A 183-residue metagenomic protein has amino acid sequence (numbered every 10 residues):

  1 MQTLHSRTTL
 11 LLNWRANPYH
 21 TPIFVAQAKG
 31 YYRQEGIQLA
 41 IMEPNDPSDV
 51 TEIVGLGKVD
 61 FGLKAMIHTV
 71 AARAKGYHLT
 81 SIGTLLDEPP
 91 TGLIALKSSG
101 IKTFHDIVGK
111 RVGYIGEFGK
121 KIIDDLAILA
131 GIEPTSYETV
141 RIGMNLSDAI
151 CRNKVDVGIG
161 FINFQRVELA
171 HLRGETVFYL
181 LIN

Functional and structural regions predicted by a protein language model:
Q2-R152, D156-F161, Y179-L181: Short, glycine-/small- and polar/acidic-enriched structural segments that line small-molecule recognition paths
V167: Phosphate/pyrophosphate-binding betaalpha-module
A170-N183: Extracytoplasmic/periplasmic substrate-binding proteins
